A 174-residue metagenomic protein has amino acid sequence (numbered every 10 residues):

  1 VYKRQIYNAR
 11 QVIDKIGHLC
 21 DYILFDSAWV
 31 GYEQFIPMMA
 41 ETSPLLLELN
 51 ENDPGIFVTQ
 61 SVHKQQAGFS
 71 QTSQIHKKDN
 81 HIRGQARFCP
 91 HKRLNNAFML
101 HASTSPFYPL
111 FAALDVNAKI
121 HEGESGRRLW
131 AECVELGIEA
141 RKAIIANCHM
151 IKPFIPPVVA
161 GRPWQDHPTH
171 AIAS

Functional and structural regions predicted by a protein language model:
V1-Y2, A171: Extended hydrophobic/Leu-rich segments
K3-K152: Conserved PLP-enzyme active-site core in the AAT-like
R141-S174: Hard-cation-handling environments
